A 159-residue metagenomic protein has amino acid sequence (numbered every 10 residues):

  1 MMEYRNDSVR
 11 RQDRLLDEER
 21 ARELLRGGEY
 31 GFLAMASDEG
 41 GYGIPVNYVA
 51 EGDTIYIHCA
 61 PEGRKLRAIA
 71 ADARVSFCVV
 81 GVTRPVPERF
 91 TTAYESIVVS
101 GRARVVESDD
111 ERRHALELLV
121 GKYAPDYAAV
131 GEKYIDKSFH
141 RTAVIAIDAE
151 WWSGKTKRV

Functional and structural regions predicted by a protein language model:
M1-Q12, V82-V159: Charged, gly/pro-rich active-site loop segments
Y4-F32: Short, basic/aromatic recognition patches
E18, E62-G63: Structural motif corresponding to alpha-helix initiation and N-cap regions
A21, E29, D53, A73-V75 (+2 more regions): A generic secondary-structure signal marking the coil-to-beta-strand transition
L24-L25, D38, N47-V49, A68-I69 (+2 more regions): Short, conserved, surface-exposed binding loops centered on an aromatic residue
R26, A70-V75, L118-P125: Short, intrinsically disordered, mixed-charge
G27-P61, F77: Short beta-strand segments
H58, R64-T92: Helix-adjacent hinge/juxtasegments
